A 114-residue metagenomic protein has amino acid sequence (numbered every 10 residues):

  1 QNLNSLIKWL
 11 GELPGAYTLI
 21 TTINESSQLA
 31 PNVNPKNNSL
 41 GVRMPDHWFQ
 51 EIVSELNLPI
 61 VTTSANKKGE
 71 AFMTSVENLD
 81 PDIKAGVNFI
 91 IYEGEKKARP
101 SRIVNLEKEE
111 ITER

Functional and structural regions predicted by a protein language model:
Q1-R114: Active-site-adjacent structural elements in enzyme catalytic cores
